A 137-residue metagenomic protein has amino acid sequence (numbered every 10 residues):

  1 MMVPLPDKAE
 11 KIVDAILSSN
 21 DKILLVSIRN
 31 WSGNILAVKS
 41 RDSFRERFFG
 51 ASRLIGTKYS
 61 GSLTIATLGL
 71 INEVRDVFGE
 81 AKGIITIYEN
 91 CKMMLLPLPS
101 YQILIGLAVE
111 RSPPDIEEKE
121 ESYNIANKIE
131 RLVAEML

Functional and structural regions predicted by a protein language model:
M1-L137: Non-catalytic interaction/Regulatory regions outside core domains
